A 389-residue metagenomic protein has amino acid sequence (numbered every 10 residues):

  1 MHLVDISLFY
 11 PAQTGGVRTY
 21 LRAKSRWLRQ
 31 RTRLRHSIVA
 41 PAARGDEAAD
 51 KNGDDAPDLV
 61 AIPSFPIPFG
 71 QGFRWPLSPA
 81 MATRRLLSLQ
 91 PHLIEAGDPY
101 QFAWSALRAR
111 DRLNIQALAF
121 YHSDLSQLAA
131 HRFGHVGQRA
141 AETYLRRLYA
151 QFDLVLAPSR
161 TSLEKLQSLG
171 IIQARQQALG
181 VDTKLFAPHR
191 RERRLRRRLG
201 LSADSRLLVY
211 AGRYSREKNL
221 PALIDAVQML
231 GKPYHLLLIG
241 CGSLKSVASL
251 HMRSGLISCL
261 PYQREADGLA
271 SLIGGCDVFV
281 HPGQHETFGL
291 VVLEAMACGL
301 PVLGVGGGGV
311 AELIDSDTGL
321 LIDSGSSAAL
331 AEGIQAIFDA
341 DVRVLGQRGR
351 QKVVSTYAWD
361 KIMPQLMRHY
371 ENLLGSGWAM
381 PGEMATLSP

Functional and structural regions predicted by a protein language model:
M1-P63, Q228, D360, S388-P389: N-terminal subdomain of nucleotide-sugar transferases
A40, E142-R191: Donor nucleotide-sugar binding/catalytic pocket of nucleotide-sugar-dependent glycosyltransferases
Y149, Y262, S271-C276: Short alpha-helical donor nucleotide-sugar binding micro-motif in glycosyltransferases
S202-K218, I224-Q228: Conserved donor-binding/catalytic core segment of Leloir-type glycosyltransferases
S246-D267: Nucleotide-activated donor-binding/catalytic signature segment of Leloir-type glycosyltransferases, i.e., the conserved
Q284: Aromatic "clamp/platform" in nucleotide-sugar-dependent glycosyltransferases that forms part of the donor/acceptor
P301-G304: Short hydrophobic beta-strand element within catalytic cores of glycosyltransferases and related nucleotide-activated
S316, L320-S327, Q335-D341: Conserved acidic donor-binding segment of nucleotide-sugar-dependent glycosyltransferases
